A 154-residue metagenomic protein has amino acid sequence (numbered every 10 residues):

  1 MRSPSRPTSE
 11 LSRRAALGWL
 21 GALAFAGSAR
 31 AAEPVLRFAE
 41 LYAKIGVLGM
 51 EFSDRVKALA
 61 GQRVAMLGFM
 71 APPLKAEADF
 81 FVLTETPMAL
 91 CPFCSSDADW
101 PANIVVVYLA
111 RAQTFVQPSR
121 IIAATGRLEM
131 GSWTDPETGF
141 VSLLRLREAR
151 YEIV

Functional and structural regions predicted by a protein language model:
R2-A24: N-terminal secretory signal peptides and thylakoid transit peptides that target proteins across membranes
A26-S28: C-terminal segment of classical bacterial N-terminal signal peptides
A31-V154: OB-fold and OB-like single-stranded nucleic-acid-recognition modules and their adjacent interaction interfaces
